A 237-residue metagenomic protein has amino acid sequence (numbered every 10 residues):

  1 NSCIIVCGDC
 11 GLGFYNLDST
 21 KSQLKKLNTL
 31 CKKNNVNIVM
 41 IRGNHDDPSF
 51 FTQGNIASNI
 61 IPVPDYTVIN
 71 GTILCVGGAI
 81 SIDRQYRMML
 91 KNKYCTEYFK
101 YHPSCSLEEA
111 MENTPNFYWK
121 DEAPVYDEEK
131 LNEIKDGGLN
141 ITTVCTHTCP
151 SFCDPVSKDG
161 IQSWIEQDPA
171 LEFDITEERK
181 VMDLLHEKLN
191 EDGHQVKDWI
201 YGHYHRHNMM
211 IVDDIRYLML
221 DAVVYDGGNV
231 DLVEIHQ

Functional and structural regions predicted by a protein language model:
N1-N70, W164-I165, L171, I175-V181: Core catalytic region of metal-dependent phosphoesterases/phosphodiesterases, especially metallo-beta-lactamase-like
N1-S2, N35, N70, G138-I141 (+2 more regions): A general structural motif
I4-D9, N37-H45, P62-V63, C75 (+3 more regions): Active-site neighborhood of phospho(di)ester-bond hydrolases with catalytic His/Asp-centered motifs
G13-Y15, D47-F51, S81-Q85, S151-V156 (+2 more regions): Short catalytic/ligand-binding loop motif for oxyanion handling, primarily in non-cytosolic enzymes, centered on
N16, T20-T29, V144-V196, Y201: Cap/insert and terminal regions of metallo-dependent hydrolase folds
D18-S22, Q53-I56, M88-L90, K158-I161 (+1 more regions): Short, glycine/charged-enriched secondary-structure capping and boundary segments
I69-N70, V181-D192, Y204-Q237: Binuclear metal-dependent phosphoesterase catalytic core
G71-E177: Active-site-proximal loop/helix segment associated with metal-binding centers of metalloenzymes
